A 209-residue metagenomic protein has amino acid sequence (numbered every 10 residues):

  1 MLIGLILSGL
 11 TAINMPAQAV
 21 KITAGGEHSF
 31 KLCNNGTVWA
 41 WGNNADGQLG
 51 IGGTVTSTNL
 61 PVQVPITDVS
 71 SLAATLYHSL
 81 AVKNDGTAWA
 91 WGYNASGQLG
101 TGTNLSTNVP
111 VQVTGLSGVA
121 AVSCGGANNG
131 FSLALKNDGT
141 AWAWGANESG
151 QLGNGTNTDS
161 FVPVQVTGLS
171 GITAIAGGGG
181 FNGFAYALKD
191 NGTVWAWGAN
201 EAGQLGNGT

Functional and structural regions predicted by a protein language model:
M1-T11: Bacterial N-terminal signal peptides
M15-A45, G50-V55, L60-V69, A90: An edge-strand/N-cap motif at the start of beta-rich repeat modules
H28-K31, A40, H78-A81, A90 (+4 more regions): Conserved core positions of repeat-based scaffolds
N34-T37, S70-S71, N84-T87, S117-A120 (+4 more regions): Tandem repeat domain/solenoid detector
W41-L60, W91-V109, G145-V162, G198-T209: Short glycine/serine- and acidic-residue-enriched loop/turn motifs that recur at repeat junctions
